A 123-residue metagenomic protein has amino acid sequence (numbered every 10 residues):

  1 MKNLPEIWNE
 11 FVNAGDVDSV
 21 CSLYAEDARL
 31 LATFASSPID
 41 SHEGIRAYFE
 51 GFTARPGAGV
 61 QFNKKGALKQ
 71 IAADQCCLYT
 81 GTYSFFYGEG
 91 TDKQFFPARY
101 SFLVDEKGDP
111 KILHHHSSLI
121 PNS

Functional and structural regions predicted by a protein language model:
K2-N9, N13-D16, R29-S123: A beta-strand edge to alpha-helix "cap/lid" segment located at domain peripheries
Y24: Active-site-proximal loop/hinge segments that shape catalytic or ion-binding/gating pockets
